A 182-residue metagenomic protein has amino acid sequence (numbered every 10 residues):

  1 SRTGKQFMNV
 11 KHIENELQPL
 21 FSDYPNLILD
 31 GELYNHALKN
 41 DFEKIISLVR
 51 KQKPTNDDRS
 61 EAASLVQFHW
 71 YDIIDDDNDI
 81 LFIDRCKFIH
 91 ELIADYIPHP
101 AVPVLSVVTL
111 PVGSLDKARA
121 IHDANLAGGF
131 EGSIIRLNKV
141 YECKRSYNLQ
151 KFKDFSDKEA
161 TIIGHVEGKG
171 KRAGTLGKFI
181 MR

Functional and structural regions predicted by a protein language model:
S1-G4, D58-L65, D76, H90 (+1 more regions): Nucleic-acid 5′ end/cap handling module spanning
S1-H99: Covalent nucleotidyltransferase
